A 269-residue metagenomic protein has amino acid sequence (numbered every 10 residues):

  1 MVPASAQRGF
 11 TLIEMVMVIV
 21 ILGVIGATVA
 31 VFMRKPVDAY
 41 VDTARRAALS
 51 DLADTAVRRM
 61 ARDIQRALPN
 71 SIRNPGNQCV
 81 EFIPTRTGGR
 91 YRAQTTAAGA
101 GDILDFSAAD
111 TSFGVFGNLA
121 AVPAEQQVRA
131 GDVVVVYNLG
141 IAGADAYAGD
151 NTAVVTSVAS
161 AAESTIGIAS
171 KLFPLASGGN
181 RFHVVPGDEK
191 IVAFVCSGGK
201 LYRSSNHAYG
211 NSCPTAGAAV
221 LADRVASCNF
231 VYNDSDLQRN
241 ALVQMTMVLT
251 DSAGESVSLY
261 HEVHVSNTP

Functional and structural regions predicted by a protein language model:
M1-F10: N-terminal leader/signal peptides at the extreme start of proteins
R8, A130, R239-A241: Residue-level preference for short coil/turn positions at secondary-structure junctions
F10-Q65: Aliphatic-rich helix starts adjacent to a transmembrane/signal segment
G23-A27, M33, F194, G198-H207: N-terminal trafficking/processing presequences and adjacent post-cleavage segments of proteins routed to secretion
V41, S50, H183-P186, A222 (+2 more regions): Generic, ordered loop/turn and secondary-structure boundary motif
R46-G199: Extracytoplasmic beta-strand-rich oligomerization domains located immediately C-terminal to a leader/signal peptide
R90, T96, G198-P269: Short linear sequence signals and composition-biased patches located at protein termini or domain-edge surfaces
